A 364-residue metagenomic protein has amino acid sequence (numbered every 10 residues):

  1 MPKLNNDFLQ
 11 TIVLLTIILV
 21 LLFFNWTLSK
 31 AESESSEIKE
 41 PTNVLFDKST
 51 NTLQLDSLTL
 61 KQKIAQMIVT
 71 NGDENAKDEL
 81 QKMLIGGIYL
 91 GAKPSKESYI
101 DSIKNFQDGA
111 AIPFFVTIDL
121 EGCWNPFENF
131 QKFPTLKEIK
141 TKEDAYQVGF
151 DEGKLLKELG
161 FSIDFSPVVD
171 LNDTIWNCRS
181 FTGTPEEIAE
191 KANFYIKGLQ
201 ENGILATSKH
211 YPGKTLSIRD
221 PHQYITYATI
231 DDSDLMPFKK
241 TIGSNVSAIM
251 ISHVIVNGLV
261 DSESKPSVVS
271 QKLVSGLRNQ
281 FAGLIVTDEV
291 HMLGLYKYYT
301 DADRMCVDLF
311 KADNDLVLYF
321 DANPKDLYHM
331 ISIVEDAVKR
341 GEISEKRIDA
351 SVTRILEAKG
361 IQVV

Functional and structural regions predicted by a protein language model:
P2, D7-F127, C306, N314 (+1 more regions): N-terminal hydrophobic targeting/anchoring segments and the immediately downstream early-domain regions of hydrolases
A65-G72, G86-L90, F114-G122, I163-S166 (+5 more regions): Hydrophobic faces of well-ordered beta-strands that scaffold small-molecule active sites in alpha/beta enzyme cores
N71-K82, D144-L155, D231-K240, D301-D308: Short, acidic/polar
E79-K93, F165, L171-T174, I242-E263: Short acidic, glycine-rich surface-loop motifs adjacent to enzyme active sites
S95-Y99, I139-K154, E186-E190, I230-D232: Glycine-rich anion/phosphate-binding loops
Q107-N129, A145-V169, I188-G213: Glycine-rich, aromatic-flanked loop segments that form ligand/cofactor-binding clefts across common enzyme folds
E187-D336, E342: Second-shell residues forming the walls of enzyme active-site clefts
I333-V364: Mid-to-C-terminal alpha-helical segments outside catalytic/metal-binding sites
